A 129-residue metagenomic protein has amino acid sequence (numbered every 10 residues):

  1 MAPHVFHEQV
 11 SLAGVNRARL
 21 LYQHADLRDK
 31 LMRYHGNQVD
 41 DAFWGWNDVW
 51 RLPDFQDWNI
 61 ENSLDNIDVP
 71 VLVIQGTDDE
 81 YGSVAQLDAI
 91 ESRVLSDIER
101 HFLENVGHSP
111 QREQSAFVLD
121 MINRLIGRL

Functional and structural regions predicted by a protein language model:
M1-L27: Flexible "cap/lid" loop of the alpha/beta hydrolase fold
A2, T77, E104: Nucleotide-sugar donor-binding loop of glycosyltransferases
H7, G82, P110: Hydrophobic/aromatic residue at the end of a short beta strand that borders the catalytic acidic motif
W46-S63: Active-site nucleophile elbow and catalytic-triad environment of alpha/beta-hydrolase enzymes
L64-D68, S92-L95: Short, conserved loop/helix-junction motifs that constitute active-site signature segments in enzyme catalytic cores
I67, V73-Q75, D79: Short beta-strand/loop motif that positions the catalytic acidic residue of the alpha/beta-hydrolase fold
E80-Q86: Conserved alpha/beta-hydrolase "acid-adjacent" motif
D97-L129: Catalytic active-site module of serine/aspartate enzymes centered on a nucleophile-bearing elbow/loop
